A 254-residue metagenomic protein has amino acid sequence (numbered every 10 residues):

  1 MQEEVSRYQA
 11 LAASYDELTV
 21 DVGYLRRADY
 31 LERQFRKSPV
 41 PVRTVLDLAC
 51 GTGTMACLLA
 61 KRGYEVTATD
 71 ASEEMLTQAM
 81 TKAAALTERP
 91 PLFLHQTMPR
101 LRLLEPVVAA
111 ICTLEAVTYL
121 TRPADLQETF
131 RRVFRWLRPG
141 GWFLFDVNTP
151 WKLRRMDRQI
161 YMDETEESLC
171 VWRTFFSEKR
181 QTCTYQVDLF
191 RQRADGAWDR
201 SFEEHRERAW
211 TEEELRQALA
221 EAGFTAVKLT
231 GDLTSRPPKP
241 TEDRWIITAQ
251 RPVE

Functional and structural regions predicted by a protein language model:
M1-P41: Conserved class I S-adenosyl-L-methionine
P41-A49: Conserved class I S-adenosyl-L-methionine
L46, G53-R100: Class I SAM-dependent methyltransferase SAM/SAH-binding core
R102-A109: A short acidic, Gly/Pro-enriched loop at the edge of an enzyme's catalytic core that lines a small-molecule cofactor
T113-E115: Residues lining the SAM
Q127-P139: A short glycine-rich, Lys/Arg-flanked "PGG" loop and its adjoining helix->strand segment in the class I
L144-Q217: SAM-dependent methyltransferase
R206-E254: C-terminal lobe and adjacent flexible extensions of AdoMet/dcAdoMet transferase-like proteins
